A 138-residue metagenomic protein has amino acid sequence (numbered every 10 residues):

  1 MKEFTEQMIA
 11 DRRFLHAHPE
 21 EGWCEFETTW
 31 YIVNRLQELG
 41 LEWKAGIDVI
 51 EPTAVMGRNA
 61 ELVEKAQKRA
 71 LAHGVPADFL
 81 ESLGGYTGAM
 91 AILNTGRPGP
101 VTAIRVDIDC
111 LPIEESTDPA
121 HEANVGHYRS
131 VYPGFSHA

Functional and structural regions predicted by a protein language model:
K2-H137: Acidic/His- and Gly-rich active-site-bordering loop/insert found across diverse amide/peptide-bond hydrolases
